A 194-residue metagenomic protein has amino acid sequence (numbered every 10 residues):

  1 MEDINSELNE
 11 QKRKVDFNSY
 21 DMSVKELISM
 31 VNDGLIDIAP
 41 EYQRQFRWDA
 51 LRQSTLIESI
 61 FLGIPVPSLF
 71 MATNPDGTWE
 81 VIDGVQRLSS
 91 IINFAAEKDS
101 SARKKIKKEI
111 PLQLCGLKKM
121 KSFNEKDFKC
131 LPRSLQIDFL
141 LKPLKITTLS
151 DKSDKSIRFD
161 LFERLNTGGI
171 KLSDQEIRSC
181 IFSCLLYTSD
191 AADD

Functional and structural regions predicted by a protein language model:
M1-W79, N93-P111: N-terminal leader or domain-start segments enriched in small/polar residues
K25, S54, S89, K155-F159 (+1 more regions): Non-catalytic, well-ordered alpha-helical scaffold segments
F46, V81, T147-D151: Short, charged/polar micro-motifs that form catalytic or ligand-binding hotspots
R87-L88, D194: General alpha-helical segment detector with a strong preference for membrane-spanning helices and helix-boundary regions
L88-I91, A95, L161-N166: Short amphipathic C-terminal alpha-helix that caps PH/PH-like domains
R103-L186: Internal, well-ordered alpha/beta segment that forms a basic, Gly-enriched binding/recognition surface
Y187-D194: Conserved small/polar residues in nucleotide/adenosyl-binding loops
